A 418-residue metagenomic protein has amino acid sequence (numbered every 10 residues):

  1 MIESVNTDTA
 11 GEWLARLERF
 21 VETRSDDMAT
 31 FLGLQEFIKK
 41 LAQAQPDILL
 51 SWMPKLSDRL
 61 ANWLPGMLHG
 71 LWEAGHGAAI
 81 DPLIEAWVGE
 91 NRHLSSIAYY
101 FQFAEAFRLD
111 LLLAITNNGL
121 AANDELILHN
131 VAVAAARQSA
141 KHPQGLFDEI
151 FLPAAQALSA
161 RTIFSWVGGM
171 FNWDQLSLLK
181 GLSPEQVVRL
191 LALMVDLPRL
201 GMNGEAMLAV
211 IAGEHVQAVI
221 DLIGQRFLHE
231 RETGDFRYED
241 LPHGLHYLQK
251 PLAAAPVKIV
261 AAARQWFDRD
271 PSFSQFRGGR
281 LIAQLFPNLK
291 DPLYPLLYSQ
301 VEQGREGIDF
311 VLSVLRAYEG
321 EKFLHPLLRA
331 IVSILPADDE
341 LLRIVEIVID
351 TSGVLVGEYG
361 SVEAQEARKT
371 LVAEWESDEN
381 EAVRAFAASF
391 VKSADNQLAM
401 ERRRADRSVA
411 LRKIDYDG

Functional and structural regions predicted by a protein language model:
M1-G418: Non-catalytic all-alpha helical scaffold/repeat segments
